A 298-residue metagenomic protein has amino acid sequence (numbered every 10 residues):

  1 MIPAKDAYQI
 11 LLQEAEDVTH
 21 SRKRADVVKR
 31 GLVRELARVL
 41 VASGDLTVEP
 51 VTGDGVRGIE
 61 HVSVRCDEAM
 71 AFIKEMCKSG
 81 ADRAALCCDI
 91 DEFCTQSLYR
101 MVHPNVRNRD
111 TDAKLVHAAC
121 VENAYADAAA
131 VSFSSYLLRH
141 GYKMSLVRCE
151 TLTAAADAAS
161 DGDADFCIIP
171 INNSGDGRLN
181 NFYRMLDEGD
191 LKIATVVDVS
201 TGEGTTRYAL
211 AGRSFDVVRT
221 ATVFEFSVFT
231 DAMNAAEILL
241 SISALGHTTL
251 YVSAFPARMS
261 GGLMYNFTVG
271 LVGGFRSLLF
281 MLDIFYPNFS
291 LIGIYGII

Functional and structural regions predicted by a protein language model:
M1-I298: Domain-level signature for soluble enzymes in the chorismate/prephenate branch of the shikimate pathway
